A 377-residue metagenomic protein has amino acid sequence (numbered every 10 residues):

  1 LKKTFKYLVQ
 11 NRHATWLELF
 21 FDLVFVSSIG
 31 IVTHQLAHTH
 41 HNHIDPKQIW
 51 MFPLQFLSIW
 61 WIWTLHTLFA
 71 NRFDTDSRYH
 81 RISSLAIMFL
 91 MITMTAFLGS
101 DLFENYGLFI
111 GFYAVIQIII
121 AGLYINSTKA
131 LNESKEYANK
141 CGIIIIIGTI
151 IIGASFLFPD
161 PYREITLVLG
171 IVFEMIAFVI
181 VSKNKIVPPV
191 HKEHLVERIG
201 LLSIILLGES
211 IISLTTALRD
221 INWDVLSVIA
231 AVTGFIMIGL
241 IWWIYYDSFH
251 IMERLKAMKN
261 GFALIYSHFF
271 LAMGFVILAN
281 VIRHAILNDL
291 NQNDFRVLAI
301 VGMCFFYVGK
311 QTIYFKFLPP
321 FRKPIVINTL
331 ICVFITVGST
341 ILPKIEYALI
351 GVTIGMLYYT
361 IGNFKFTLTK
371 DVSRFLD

Functional and structural regions predicted by a protein language model:
L1-T15, F52-T67, F73, R78 (+6 more regions): Predominantly late transmembrane helices and immediately cytosolic-facing juxtamembrane segments
A14, T33-P46, H66-F73: Membrane-interface helix-loop junction between the first two transmembrane segments
W16-S27, F56: N-terminal transmembrane alpha-helices
L23-H38, S339-T340: Alpha-helical transmembrane segments of multi-pass membrane proteins
I49: Active-site gating loops and adjacent loop-to-helix segments of metal-dependent hydrolytic enzymes
P161-E164, L342-I354: Loop-to-transmembrane alpha-helix initiation sites
L206, Y347-Y359, F366: Terminal transmembrane helical module of multi-pass membrane proteins
